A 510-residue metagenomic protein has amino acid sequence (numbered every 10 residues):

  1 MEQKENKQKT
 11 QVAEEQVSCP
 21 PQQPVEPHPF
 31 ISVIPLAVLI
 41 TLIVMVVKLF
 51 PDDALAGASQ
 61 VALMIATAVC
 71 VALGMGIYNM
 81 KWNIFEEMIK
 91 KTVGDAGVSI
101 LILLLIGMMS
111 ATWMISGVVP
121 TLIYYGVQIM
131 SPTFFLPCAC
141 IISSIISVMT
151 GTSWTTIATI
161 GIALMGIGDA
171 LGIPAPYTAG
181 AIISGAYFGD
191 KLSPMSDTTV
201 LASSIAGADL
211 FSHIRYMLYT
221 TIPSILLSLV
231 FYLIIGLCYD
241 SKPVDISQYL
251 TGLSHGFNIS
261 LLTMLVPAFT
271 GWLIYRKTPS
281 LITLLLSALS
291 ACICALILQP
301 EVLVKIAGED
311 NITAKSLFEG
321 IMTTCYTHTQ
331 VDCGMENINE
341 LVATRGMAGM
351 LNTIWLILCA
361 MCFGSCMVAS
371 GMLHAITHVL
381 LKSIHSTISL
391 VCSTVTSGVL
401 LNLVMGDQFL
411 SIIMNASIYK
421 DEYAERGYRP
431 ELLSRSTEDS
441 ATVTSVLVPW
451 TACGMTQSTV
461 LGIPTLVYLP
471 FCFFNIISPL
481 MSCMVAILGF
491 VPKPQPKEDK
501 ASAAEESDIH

Functional and structural regions predicted by a protein language model:
M1-L103, Y219-S228, L233-C359, K500-H510: Hydrophobic transmembrane alpha-helices of multi-pass small-molecule transporters
P24-H28, Y124-S131, S147-S153, L250-I259 (+2 more regions): Short, amphipathic, aromatic/basic-enriched membrane-interface segments that mark the entry/exit of transmembrane
I40-V44, V71-A72, I141-I145, G166-I167 (+8 more regions): Alpha-helical transmembrane segments of multipass membrane proteins
A58-T67, K91, D95, S99 (+13 more regions): Alpha-helical transmembrane segments of multi-pass membrane proteins, especially transporters and channels
Y78-D169, Y326, Q330-K420: Membrane-embedded alpha-helical segments and adjacent helix-loop junctions characteristic of multi-pass solute
I129-Y219, P223, S397-E438, A504: Hydrophobic transmembrane alpha-helices that form the pore/transport pathway of multi-pass ion and small-solute
I205-T221, I225, S365, I384-H510: C-terminal transmembrane helix pair
